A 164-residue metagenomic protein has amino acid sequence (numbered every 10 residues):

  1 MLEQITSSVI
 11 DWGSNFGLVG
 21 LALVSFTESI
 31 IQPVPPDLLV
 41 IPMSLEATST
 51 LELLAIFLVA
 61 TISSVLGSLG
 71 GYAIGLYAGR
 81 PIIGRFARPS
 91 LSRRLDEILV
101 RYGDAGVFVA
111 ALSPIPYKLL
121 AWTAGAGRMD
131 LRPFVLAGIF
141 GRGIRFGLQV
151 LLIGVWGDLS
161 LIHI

Functional and structural regions predicted by a protein language model:
M1-L23, T48-A121, A126-F134, G138-G147 (+1 more regions): Membrane-interfacial helix-loop-helix
E28-D37, A110-K118: Short helix-coil transition sites and intra-membrane helix breaks within transmembrane domains of multi-pass
V40-S44: Hydrophobic transmembrane alpha-helices of multi-pass, membrane-embedded glycosylation machinery
